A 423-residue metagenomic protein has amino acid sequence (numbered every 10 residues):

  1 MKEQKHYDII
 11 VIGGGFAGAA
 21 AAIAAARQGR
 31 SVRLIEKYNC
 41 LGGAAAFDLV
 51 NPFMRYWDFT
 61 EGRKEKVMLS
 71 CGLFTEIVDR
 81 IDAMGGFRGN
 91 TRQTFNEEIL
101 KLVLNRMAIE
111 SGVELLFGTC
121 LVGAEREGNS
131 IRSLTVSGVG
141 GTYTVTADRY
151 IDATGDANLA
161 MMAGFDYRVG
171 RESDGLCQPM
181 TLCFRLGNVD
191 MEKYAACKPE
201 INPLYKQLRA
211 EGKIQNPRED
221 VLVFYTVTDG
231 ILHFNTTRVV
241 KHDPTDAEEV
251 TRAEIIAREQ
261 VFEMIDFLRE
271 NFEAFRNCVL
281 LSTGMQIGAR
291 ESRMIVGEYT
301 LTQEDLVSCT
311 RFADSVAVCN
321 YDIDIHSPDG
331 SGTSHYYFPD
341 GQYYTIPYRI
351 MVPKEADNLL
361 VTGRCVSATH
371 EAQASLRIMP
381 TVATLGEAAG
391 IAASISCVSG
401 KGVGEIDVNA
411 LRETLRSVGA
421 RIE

Functional and structural regions predicted by a protein language model:
E3-G15: Beta1/beta-strand and adjacent pyrophosphate-binding region of the FAD-binding site in flavoprotein oxidoreductases
I10-I12, A21-A22, A26, N129: Membrane-embedded transmembrane-helix bundle of lipid-linked glycan/lipid transferases
G18: N-terminal Rossmann-fold NAD(P) dinucleotide-binding loop
A24, R30-S31, E36-G123, E127 (+1 more regions): Conserved N-terminal/central alpha/beta ligand/cofactor-binding core
A44, G138, T142-R149, A153-E423: Flavin (FAD/FMN)-binding glycine-rich loop and adjacent Rossmann-like elements that form
E125-T144: Conserved beta-strand-loop-beta-strand element in the redox core of flavoprotein oxidoreductases
